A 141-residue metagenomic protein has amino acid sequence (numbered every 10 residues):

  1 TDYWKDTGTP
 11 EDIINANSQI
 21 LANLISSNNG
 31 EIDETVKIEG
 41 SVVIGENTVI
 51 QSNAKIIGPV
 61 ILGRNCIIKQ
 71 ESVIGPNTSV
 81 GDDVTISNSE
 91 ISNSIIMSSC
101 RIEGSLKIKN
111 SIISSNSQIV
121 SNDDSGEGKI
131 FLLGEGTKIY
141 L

Functional and structural regions predicted by a protein language model:
T1-L141: Left-handed beta-helix
